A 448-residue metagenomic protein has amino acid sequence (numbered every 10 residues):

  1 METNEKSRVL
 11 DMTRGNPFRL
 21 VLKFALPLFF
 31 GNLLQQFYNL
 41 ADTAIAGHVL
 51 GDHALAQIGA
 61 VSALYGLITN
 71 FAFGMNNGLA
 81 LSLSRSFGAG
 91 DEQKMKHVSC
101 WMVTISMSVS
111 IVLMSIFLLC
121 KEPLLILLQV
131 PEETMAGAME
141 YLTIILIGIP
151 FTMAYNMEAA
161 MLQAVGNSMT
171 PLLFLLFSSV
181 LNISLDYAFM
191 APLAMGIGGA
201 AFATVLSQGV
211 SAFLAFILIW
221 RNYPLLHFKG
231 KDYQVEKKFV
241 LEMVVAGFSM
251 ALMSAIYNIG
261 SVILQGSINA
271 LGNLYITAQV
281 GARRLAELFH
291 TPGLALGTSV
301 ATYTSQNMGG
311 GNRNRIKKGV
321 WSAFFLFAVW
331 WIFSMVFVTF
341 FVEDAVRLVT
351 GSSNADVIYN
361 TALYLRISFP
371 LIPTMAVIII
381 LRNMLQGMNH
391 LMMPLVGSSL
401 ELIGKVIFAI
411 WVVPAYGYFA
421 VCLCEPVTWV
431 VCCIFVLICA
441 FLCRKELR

Functional and structural regions predicted by a protein language model:
M1-A25, L83-G148, P192-F248, T304-L371 (+1 more regions): Short alpha-helical transmembrane segments in multi-pass integral membrane proteins
M12-V49, A63-G78, S82, M107-M114 (+4 more regions): N-terminal transmembrane alpha-helices
K23-D42, I144, S178, S207-S211 (+3 more regions): Transmembrane helical elements of multi-pass membrane transporters/channels
L28, N32, A44, L81 (+16 more regions): Transmembrane alpha-helix boundary and packing residues in multipass membrane permease domains and related
F37-A56, L125-E132, A188-M195, A255-L288 (+4 more regions): Helix-terminus/linker motif at the lipid-water interface of multi-pass membrane proteins
L55-S115, T152-P171, Q265, Q279-V342 (+1 more regions): Small-residue-rich hydrophobic transmembrane alpha-helices
L67-N70, N182-D186, A212-F216, L288-T291 (+3 more regions): Hydrophobic transmembrane alpha-helices of multi-pass small-molecule transporters
N76, I145-Q163, P171-S179, A200-F213 (+4 more regions): Short runs within selected transmembrane alpha-helices of multi-pass transporters and secretion channels
